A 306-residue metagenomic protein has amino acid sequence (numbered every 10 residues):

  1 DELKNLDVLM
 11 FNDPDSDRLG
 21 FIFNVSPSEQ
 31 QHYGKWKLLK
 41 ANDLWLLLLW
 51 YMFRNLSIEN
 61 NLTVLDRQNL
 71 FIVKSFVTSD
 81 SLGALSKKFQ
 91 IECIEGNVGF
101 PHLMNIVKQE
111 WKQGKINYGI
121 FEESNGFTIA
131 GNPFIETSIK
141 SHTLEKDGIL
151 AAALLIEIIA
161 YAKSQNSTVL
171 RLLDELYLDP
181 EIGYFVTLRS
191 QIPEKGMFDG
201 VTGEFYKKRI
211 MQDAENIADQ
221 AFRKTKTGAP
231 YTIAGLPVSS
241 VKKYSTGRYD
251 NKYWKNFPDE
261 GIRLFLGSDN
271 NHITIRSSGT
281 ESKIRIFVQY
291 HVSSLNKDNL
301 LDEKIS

Functional and structural regions predicted by a protein language model:
D1-G20: N-terminal small/polar loop signature for handling phosphorylated ligands or for N-terminal nucleophile
L6-V8, F23, Q31-K37, A41 (+3 more regions): Phosphate-binding and adjacent anionic-ligand microenvironments
P14, S277-G279: Generic beta-strand structural signal
P27: Gly-rich Lys/Arg/Thr-decorated short loops/hinges at beta-loop-alpha junctions or inter-strand turns that position
L46, M52: Catalytic core segments in nucleotide and nucleic-acid processing enzymes
